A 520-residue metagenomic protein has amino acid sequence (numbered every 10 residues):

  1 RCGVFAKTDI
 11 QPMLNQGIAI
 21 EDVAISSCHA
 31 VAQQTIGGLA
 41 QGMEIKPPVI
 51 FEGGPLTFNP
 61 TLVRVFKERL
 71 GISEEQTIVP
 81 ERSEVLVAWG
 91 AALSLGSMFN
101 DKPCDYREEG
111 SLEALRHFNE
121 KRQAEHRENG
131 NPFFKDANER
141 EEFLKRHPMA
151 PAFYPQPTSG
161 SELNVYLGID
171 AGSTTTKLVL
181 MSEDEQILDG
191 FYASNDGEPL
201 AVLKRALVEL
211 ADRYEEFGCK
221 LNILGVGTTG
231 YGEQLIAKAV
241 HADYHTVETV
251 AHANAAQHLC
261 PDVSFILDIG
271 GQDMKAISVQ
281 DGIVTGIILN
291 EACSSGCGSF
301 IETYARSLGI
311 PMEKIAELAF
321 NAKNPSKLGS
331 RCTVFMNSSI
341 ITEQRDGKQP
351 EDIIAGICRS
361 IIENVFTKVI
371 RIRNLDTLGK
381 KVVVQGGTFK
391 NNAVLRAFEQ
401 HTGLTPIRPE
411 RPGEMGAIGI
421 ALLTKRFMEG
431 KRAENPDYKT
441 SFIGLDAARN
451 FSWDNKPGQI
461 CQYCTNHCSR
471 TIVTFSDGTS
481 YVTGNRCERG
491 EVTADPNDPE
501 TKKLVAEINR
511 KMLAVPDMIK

Functional and structural regions predicted by a protein language model:
R1-C2, K7-M13, E84-V87, L93-S97 (+6 more regions): Glycine-rich phosphate-binding loop plus the immediately following alpha-helix
R1-E21, A32, A319-D352: A mobile "lid/hinge" subdomain adjacent to the ATP/sugar-phosphate binding pocket shared across diverse ATP-dependent
C2, Y154-L188, V263-I283, I460-C464 (+1 more regions): Gly/Thr-rich phosphate-binding beta-strand-loop-beta motif of the actin/hexokinase/Hsp70
V23-P47, L144-P155, E209, R213 (+1 more regions): Phosphate/ATP-binding catalytic cores across multiple sugar-kinase/actin-like superfamilies, primarily ASKHA
A30, A40-R69, P80-E84, Y231-G232 (+3 more regions): Glycine-rich phosphate-binding loops at beta-strand->alpha-helix junctions
I36, A40-Q41, A88-L93, R146-E162 (+5 more regions): Conserved phosphate-binding catalytic cores of ATP/NTP-utilizing and phosphoryl-transfer enzymes
V79-F118, N254, I301-E302, E410-F442: Glycine-rich phosphate-binding/hydrolytic loop that grips phosphoryl groups
M98-G168, G172, M428-K520: Flexible inter-domain linker/hinge segments
